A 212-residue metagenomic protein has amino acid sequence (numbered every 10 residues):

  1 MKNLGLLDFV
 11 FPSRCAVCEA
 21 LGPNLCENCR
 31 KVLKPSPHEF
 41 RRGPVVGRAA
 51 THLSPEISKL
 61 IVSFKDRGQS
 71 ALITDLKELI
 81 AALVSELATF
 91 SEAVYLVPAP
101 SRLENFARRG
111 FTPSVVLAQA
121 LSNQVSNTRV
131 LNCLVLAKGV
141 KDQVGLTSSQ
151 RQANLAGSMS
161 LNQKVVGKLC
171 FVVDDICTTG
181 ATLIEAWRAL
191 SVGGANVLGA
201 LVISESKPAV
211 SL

Functional and structural regions predicted by a protein language model:
M1-L212: Glycine-rich phosphate/pyrophosphate-handling loop used in enzymes and phosphotransfer proteins
